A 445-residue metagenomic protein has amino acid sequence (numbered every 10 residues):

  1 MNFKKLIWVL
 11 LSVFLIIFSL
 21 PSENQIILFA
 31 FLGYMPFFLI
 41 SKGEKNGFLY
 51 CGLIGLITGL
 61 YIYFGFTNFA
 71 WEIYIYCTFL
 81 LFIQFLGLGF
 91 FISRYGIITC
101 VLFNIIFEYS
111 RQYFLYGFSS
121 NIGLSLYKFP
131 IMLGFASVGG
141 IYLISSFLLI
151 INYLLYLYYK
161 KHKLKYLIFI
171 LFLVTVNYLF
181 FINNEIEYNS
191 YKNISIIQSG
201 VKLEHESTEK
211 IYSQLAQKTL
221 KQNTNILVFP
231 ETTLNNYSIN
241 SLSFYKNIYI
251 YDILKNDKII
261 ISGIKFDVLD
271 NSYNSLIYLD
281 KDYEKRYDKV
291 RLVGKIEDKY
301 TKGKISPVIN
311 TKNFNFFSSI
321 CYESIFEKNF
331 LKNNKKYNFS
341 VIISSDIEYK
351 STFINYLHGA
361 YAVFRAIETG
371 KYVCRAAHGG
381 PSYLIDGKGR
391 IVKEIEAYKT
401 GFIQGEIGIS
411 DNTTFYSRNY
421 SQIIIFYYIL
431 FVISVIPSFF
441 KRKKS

Functional and structural regions predicted by a protein language model:
M1-I182, S351, A362-R365, A377 (+2 more regions): Membrane-embedded alpha-helical bundles of multi-pass enzymes that act on lipidic or dolichyl-linked glycan substrates
N2-L6, K42-K45, S93-Y95, Y159-K165 (+11 more regions): Asparagine-rich low-complexity intrinsically disordered tracts
V13, K192, N274, D282 (+2 more regions): Repetitive beta-architecture junctions, highlighting loop-to-beta-strand starts across blade-like repeats
I17, F82, I196, L276-Y278 (+4 more regions): Conserved hydrophobic/aromatic beta-strand scaffold that supports enzyme active sites
S22-F37, I54-G65, Q198, T224-I239 (+1 more regions): Short, conserved active-site loops that position catalytic residues or coordinate cofactors/metal ions across diverse
F64-I73, F103, Y109-I141, L269-K332 (+1 more regions): Active-site catalytic loop in hydrolytic enzyme cores
Q84, V101-L102, I226, L234 (+3 more regions): CN hydrolase (nitrilase-like) catalytic-core segments centered on the catalytic cysteine and neighboring Lys/Glu
F180-D298, V308-F314, S318, Y322 (+1 more regions): Soluble catalytic regions of membrane-associated enzymes that act on cell-envelope and secretory-pathway components
